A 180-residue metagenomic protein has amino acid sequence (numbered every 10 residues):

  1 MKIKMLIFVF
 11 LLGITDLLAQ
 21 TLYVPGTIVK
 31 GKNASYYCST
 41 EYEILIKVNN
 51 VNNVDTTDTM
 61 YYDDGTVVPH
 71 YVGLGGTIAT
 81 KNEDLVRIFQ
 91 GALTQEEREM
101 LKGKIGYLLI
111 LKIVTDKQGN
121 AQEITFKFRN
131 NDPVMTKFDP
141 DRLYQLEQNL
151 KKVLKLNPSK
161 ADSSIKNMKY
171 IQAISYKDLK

Functional and structural regions predicted by a protein language model:
M1-I28: Bacterial Sec-dependent N-terminal signal peptides
Q20-K180: Charge-biased low-complexity segments
